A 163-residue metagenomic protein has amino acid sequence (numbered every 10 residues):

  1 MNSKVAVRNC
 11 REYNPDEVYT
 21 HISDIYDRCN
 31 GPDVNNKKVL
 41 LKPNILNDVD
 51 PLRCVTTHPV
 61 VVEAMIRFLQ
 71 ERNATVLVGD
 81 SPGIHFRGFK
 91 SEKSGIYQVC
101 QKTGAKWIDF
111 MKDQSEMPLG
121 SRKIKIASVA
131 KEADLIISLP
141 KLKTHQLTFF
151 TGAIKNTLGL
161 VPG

Functional and structural regions predicted by a protein language model:
M1-G163: N-terminal and secondary-structure boundary signal
